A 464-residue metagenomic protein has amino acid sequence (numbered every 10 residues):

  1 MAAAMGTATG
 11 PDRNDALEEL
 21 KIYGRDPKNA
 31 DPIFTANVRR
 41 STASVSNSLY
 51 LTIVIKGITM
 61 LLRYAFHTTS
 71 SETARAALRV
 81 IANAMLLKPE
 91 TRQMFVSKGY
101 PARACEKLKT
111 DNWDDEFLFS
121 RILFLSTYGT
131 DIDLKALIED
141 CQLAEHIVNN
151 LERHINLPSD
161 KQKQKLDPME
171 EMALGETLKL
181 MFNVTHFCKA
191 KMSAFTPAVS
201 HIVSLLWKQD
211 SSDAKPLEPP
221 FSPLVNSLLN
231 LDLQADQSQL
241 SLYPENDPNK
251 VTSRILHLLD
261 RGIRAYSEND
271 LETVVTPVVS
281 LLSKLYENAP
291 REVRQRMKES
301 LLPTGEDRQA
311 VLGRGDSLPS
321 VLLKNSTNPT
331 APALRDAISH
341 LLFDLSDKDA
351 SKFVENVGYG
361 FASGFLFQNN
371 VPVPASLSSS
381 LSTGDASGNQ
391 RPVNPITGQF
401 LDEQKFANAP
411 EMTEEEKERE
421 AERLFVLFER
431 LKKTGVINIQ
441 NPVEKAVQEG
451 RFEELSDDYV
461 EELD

Functional and structural regions predicted by a protein language model:
M1-A3, N149-M172, L206-L217, L256-T273 (+3 more regions): Acidic, Ser/Thr- and Gly/Pro-rich intrinsically disordered linkers and low-complexity segments that flank or connect
M1-A4, A8, N14-L20, K348-A350 (+1 more regions): Intrinsically disordered, low-complexity regulatory regions of large eukaryotic scaffold/signaling proteins
M1-L118, L125-N149, K163-E170, H186-P197 (+3 more regions): Elongated alpha-helical scaffolds that mediate protein-protein interactions in large eukaryotic proteins, primarily
T7-G10, T68-S71, W113, P168-E171 (+4 more regions): Intrinsic disorder
D12-E19, A77-V80, L118-I122, L166-V184 (+8 more regions): Extended HEAT/HEAT-like alpha-solenoid repeat tracts in very large eukaryotic scaffold/adaptor proteins
Y23-P27, V45, A84-K88, K98 (+14 more regions): Residue-level signature of the C-terminal ends
P32, R39-S46, Y50-V54, I58-A65 (+6 more regions): Amphipathic alpha-helical segments within extended alpha-helical solenoids and repeat-rich scaffolds in large
L233-Q404: Eukaryotic scaffolding regions of large macromolecular assemblies
